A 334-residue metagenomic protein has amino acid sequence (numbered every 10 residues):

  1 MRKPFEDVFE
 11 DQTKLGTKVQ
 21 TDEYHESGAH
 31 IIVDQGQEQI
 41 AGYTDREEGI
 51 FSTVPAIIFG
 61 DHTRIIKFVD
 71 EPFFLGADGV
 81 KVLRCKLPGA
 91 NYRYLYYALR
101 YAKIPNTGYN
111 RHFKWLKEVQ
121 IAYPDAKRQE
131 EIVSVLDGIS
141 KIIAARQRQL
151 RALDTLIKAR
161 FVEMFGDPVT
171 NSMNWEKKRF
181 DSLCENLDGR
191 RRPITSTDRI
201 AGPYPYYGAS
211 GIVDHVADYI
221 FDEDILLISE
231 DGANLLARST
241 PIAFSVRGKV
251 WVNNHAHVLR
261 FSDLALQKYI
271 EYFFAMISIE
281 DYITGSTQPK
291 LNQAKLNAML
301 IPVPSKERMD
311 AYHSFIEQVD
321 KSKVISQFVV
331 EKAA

Functional and structural regions predicted by a protein language model:
M1-G16, Q20-E38, A122-D137, A145-R191 (+3 more regions): Non-catalytic DNA-recognition/assembly elements of restriction-modification systems
E26-S27, G76, F113-W115, A201 (+1 more regions): Short acidic/glycine-enriched loop/turn segments that link adjacent beta-strands
D34-R100, I104, G208-S210, D218-A275 (+2 more regions): A short beta-sheet element
L87-A90, A126-K127, S140, L264-A265 (+1 more regions): A generic structural signal for alpha-helix starts
K103, S140, I277-Y282, D320-S322: A common structural junction motif
P105-H112, P124-I132, Q267, Y282-T287: Short, flexible active-site-proximal loops enriched in glycine and acidic residues
F113-K117, T155-R160, A294: Short, conserved phosphate-binding/catalytic loop or strand-edge motifs used in phosphoryl-/nucleotidyl-transfer
